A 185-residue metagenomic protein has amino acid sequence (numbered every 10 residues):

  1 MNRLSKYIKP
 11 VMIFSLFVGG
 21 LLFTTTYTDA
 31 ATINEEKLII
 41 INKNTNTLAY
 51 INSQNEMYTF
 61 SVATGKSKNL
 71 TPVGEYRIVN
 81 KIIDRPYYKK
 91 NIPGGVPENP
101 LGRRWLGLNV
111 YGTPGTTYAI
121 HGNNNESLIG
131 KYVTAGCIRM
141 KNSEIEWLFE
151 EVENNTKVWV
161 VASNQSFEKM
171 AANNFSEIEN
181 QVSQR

Functional and structural regions predicted by a protein language model:
N2, A63-T64, N124-N125: A generic local structural motif
N2-T26: Sec-dependent N-terminal signal peptides of Gram-positive bacterial secreted proteins and lipoproteins
I13, F17-V18, P72, V110 (+1 more regions): Intrinsically disordered, low-complexity segments enriched in small/polar residues
F14-F17, F23, Y58-F60, F149 (+2 more regions): Phenylalanine-focused residue identity feature
F23-Y88, G94-V96, L101-N109, I178 (+1 more regions): Cell wall/extracellular polymer interaction/catalysis modules
A31-N34, R85-P86, N91-R185: Exported/periplasmic cell-wall-interacting domains
